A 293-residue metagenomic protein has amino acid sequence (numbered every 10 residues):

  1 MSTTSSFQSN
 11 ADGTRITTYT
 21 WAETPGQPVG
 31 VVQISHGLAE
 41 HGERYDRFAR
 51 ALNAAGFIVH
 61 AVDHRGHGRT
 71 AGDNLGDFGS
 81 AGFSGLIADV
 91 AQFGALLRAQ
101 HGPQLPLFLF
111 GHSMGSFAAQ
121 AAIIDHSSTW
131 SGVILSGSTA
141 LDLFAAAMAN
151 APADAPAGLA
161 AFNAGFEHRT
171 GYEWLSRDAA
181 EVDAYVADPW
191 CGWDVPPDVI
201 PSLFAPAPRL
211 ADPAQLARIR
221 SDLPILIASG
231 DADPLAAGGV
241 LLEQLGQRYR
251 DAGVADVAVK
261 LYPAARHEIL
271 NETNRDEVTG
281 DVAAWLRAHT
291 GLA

Functional and structural regions predicted by a protein language model:
M1-P25: N-terminal cap/lid segment of alpha/beta-hydrolase-fold proteins
R44, A49-L75: Conserved alpha/beta-hydrolase
G79-A99: Alpha/beta-hydrolase active-site loop
H101-S113: Alpha/beta-hydrolase fold nucleophile elbow
F110, S116-V195: Alpha/beta-hydrolase-fold enzymes
I227-S229: Short beta-strand/loop motif that positions the catalytic acidic residue of the alpha/beta-hydrolase fold
D231-L261: Conserved loop-alpha-helix segment in the C-terminal half of the alpha/beta-hydrolase fold that carries the catalytic
A252, D256-A293: Catalytic active-site module of serine/aspartate enzymes centered on a nucleophile-bearing elbow/loop
